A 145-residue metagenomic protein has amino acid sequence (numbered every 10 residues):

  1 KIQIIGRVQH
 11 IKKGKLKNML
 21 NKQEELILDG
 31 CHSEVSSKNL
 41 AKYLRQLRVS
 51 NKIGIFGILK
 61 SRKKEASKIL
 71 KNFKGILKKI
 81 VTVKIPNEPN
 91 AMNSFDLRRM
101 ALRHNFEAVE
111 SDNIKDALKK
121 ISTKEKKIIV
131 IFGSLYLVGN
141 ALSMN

Functional and structural regions predicted by a protein language model:
K1-K79: Nucleotide phosphate-binding/pyrophosphate-handling subdomain across enzymes that bind or process nucleotide phosphates
N21-I27, L70-I128: C-terminal helical cap/extension that packs against the catalytic core of soluble nucleotide-cofactor enzymes
N39-A41, S67-K68, S94-F95, L142-N145: Short amphipathic alpha-helical segments
S134: Active-site-proximal loop/hinge segments that shape catalytic or ion-binding/gating pockets
L137-G139: Short, active-site-adjacent cap segments at secondary-structure transitions
